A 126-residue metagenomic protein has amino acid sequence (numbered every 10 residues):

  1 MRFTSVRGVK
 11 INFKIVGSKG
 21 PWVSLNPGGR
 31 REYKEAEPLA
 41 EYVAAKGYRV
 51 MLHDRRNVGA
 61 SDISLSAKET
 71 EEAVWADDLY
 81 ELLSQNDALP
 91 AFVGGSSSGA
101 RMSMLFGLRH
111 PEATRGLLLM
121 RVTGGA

Functional and structural regions predicted by a protein language model:
M1-K10: N-terminal cap/lid segment of alpha/beta-hydrolase-fold proteins
V9-D62: Conserved HGGG/HGGXW glycine-rich cap/lid loop of the alpha/beta-hydrolase fold
E37, Y80, M104: Active-site phosphate/pyrophosphate- and oxyanion-stabilizing loops and adjacent acidic/basic residues in soluble
L39-V43, A67-T70, P111: Glycine-rich, phosphate-binding/catalytic loops in enzymes
L52-G94: Active-site loop/oxyanion-hole signature of alpha/beta-hydrolase fold enzymes
L89-G125: Conserved hydrolase catalytic core segment
